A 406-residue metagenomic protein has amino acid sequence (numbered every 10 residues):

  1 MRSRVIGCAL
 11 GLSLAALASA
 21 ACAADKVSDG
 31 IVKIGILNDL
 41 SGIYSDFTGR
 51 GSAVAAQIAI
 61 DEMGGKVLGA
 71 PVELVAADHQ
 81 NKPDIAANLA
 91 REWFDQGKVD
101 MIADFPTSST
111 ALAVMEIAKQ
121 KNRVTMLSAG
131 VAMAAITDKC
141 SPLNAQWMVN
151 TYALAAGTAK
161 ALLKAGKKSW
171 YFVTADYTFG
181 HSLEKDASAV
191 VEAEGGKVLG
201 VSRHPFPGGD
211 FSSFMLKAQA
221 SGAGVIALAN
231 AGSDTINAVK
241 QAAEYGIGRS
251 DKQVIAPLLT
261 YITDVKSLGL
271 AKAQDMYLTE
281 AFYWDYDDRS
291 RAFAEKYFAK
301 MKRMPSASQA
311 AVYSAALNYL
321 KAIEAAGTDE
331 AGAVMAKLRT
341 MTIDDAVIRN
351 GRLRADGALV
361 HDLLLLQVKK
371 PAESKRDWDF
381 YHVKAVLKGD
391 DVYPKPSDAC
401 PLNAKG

Functional and structural regions predicted by a protein language model:
M1-K33, L402-G406: Short, low-complexity disordered leader/linker segments with a strong preference for bacterial N-terminal type II
C22-I36, G65-E73, L163-K168: Immediate post-signal peptide segment of exported/extracytoplasmic ligand-binding proteins
D25, V32, T342, A346-G406: Solvent-exposed, acidic/polar segments of extracytosolic/periplasmic ligand-binding ectodomains
K26-Q57, A77-D84, P106, V173-H181 (+1 more regions): Extracytoplasmic "Venus flytrap"
I31, D46-S52, E62, K66-A135 (+3 more regions): Beta-alpha junction/loop-to-helix N-cap segments that form part of ligand/metal-binding clefts
K98-R203, K252-Q274: Extracytoplasmic ligand/sensor domains, especially the bilobed periplasmic-binding protein
S108-K119, A223-G246, A315: Hydrophobic alpha-helical
V239-A315, E324-D329, W378-K405: Extracellular/periplasmic periplasmic-binding protein-like sensory domains
